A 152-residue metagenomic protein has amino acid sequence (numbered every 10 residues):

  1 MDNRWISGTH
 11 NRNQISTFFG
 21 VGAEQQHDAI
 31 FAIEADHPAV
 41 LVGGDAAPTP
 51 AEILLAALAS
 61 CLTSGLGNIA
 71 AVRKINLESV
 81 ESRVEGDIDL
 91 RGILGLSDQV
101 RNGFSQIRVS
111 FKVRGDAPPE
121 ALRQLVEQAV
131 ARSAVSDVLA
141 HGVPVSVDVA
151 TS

Functional and structural regions predicted by a protein language model:
M1-A56, N68-S152: Extended beta-strand/beta-hairpin segments
G65: Conserved phosphate/anionic-ligand binding catalytic regions in large, soluble enzymes, centered on
